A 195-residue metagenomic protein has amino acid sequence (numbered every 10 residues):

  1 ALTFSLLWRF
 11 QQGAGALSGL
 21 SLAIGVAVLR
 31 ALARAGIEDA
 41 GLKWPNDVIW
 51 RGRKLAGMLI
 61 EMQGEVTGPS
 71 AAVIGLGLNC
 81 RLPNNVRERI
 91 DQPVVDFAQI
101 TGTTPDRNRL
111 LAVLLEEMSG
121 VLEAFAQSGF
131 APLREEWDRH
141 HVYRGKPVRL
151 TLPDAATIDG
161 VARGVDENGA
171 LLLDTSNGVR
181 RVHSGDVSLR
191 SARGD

Functional and structural regions predicted by a protein language model:
A1-A71, P93, Q99-S128: Contiguous, small/hydrophobic- and glycine-enriched helical/loop subdomains that border and often "cap" functional
Q11, C80-P83, A170: Short, acidic Gly/Pro/Ser/Thr-rich loop/turn segments
I37-A40, E136-H141, D159-V165: Short linear motifs in intrinsically disordered
P45, L55-G57, R134, G145-P147 (+1 more regions): Conserved beta-strand residues within beta-sheet cores
R81-Q92: Cytochrome P450 core scaffold surrounding the K-helix E-X-X-R motif and the conserved "meander" helix-loop region
I100-A155, R193-D195: Conserved, helical-rich catalytic subdomain that frames metal- and/or nucleotide-binding sites in enzyme alpha/beta
T103, R144-D195: Conserved RNA-binding domains used in RNP assembly and mRNA/RNA metabolism
